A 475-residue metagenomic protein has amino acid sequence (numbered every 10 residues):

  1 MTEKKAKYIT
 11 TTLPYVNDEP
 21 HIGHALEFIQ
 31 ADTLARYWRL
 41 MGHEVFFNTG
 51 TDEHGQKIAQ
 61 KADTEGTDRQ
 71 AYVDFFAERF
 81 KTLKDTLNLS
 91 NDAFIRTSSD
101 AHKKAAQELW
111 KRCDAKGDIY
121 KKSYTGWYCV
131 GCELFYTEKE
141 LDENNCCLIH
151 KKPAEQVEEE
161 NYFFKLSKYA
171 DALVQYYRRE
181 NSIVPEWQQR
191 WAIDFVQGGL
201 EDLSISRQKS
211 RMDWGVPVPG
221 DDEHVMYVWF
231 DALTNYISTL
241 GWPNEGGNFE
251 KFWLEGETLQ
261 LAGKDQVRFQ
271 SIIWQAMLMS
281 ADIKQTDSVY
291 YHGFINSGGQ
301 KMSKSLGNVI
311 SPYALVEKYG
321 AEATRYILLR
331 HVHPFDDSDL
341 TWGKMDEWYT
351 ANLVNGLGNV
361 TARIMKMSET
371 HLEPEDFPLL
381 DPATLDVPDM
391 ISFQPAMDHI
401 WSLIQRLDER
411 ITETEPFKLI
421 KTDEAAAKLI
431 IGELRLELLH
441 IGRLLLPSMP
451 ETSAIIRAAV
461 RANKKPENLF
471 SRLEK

Functional and structural regions predicted by a protein language model:
M1-A6, F46, G50, Q70 (+5 more regions): Basic, alpha-helical terminal appendages of large translation-related enzymes
T2-T49, R96, A101-A105, I149-P374 (+1 more regions): Structured secondary-structure scaffolds
K61-D74: A charged helix-plus-loop insertion that forms the helical arch/lid used to bind and gate nucleic-acid substrates
V73-D92: A glycine-rich helix N-cap at a beta->alpha junction
L87, S123-T125, D287-F294, I456: Long, charged, glycine-rich C-terminal linkers/tails
S98-D118, Y128: Feature captures the FAD/FMN-dependent oxidoreductase FAD-binding
K366-L379, Q394-D398, I411-K421: Short acidic alpha-helical/loop segments enriched in Asp/Glu that coordinate divalent cations
T384-Q394: Long, non-coiled-coil amphipathic alpha-helical linker/lever segments that couple catalytic cores to other domains
